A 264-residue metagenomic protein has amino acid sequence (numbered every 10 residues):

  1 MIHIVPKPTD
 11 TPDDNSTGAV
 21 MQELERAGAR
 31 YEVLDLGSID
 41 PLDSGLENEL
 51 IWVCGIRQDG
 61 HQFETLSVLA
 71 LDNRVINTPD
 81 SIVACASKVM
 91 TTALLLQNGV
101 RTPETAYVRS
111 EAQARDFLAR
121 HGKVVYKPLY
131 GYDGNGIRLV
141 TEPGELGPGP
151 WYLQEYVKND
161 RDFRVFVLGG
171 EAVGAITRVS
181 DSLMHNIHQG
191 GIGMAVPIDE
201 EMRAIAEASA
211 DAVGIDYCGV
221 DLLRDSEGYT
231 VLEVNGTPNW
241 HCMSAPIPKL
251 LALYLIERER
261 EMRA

Functional and structural regions predicted by a protein language model:
M1-I4: Extreme N-terminal starter segment of soluble prokaryotic enzymes
P8-E104: Conserved N-proximal alpha/beta basic substrate-recognition cap immediately N-terminal to, or forming the N-lobe
N48-L50, V165-V167, G228-C242: A short beta-strand motif that forms the metal-chelation/ATP-contact edge of phosphoryl-transfer active sites
I56-Q58, Y130-G131, T237: Short glycine-rich anion-binding loops that position phosphate/pyrophosphate groups of nucleotides and phosphorylated
T102-V124, P128: Rossmann-like NAD(P)H-binding beta-loop-alpha module
E104, K123-Y126, W151-L153, Y217-V220: A short linear hydrophobic-aromatic micro-motif
L129-V213: Phosphate-binding site of ATP-dependent enzymes
L183-V231, N235, M243-A264: A long amphipathic alpha-helix within ATP-dependent nucleotide-binding catalytic cores
